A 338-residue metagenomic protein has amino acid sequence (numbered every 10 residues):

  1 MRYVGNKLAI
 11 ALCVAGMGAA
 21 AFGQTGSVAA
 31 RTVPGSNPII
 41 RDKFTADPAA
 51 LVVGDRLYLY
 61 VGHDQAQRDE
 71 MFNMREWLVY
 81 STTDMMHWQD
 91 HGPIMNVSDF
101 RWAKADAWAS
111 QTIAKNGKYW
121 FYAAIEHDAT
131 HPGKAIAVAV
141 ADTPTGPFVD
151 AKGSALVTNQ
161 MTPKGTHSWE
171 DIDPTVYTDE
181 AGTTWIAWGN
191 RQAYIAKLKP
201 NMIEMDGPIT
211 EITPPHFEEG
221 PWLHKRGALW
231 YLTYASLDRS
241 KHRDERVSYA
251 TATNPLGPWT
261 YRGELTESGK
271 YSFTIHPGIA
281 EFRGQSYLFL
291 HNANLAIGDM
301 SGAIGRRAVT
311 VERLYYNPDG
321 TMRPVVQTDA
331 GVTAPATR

Functional and structural regions predicted by a protein language model:
M1-A11: Bacterial N-terminal signal peptides that target proteins for export
A9-A20: Bacterial N-terminal signal peptides
F22-R338: Carbohydrate-active catalytic/glycan-binding domains of CAZyme proteins, especially the secreted or lumenal ectodomains
